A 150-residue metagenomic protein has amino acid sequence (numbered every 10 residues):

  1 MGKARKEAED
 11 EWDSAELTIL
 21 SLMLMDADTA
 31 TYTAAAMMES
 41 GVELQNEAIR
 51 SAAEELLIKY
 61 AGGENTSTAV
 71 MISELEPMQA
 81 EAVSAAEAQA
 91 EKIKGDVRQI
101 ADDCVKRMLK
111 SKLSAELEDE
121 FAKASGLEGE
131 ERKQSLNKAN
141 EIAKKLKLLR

Functional and structural regions predicted by a protein language model:
M1-G62, A86: Non-catalytic protein-protein interaction segments used by genome-maintenance enzymes to assemble and couple activities
E54-R150: Bacterial replisome coupling helices
